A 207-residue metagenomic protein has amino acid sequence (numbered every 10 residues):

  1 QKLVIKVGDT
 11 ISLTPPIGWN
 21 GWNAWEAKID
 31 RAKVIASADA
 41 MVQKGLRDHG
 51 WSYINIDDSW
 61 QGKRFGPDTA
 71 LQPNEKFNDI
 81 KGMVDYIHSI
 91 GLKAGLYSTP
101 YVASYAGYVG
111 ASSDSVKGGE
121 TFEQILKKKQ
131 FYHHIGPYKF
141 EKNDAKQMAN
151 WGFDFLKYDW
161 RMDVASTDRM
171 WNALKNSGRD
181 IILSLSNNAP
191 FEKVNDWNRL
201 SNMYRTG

Functional and structural regions predicted by a protein language model:
I5-R31: An acidic-aromatic substrate-binding cleft motif
D9-T14, L46-H49, I87-S89, A149-N150 (+2 more regions): Extracellular/periplasmic catalytic domains that process cell-envelope and extracellular macromolecules
A24, Q61, Y101, A189-P190: Short, solvent-exposed loop/turn segments at secondary-structure junctions
S37, M41-S166: Aromatic-lined carbohydrate-binding/catalytic grooves of carbohydrate-active enzymes
A70-Q72, A111-S113, M170-A173, W197-Y204: Short secondary-structure boundary/capping segments
Q130-Y132, F140, I182-G207: Glycan-recognition surfaces
G152-L156, W160-A189: Extracytoplasmic, non-cytosolic globular domains
